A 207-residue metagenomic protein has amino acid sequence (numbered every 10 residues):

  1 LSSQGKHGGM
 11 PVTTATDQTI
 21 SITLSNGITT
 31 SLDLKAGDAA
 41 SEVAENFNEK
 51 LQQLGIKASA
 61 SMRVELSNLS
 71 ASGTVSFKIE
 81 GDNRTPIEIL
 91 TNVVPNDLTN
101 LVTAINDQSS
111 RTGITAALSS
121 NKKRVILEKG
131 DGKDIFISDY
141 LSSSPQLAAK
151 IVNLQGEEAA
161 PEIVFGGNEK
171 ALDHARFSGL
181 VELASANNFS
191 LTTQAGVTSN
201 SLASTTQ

Functional and structural regions predicted by a protein language model:
L1-Q207: Long, low-complexity, repeat-rich, intrinsically disordered, solvent-exposed domains used in surface/appendage assembly
